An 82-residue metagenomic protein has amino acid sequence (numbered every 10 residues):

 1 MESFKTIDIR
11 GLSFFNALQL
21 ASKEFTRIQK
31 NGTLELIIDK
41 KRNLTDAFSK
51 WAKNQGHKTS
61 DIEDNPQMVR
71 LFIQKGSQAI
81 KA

Functional and structural regions predicted by a protein language model:
M1-K30: An N-terminal amphipathic alpha-helical segment
D8, D39, D46, D61-D64: Acidic-enriched, low-complexity/disordered segments with a strong bias for Aspartate over Glutamate
G11, Q19, R42, D64-Q67: Low-complexity, compositionally biased segments
S13, R42, S77-A79: Residues that cap or initiate secondary-structure elements
N16-R27, K41-H57: Amphipathic alpha-helical interaction surfaces in cytosolic regulatory modules
L34-I38: Glycine-rich repeat segments that build the extracellular carbohydrate-interaction surface of secreted and virion
W51, K58-A82: C-terminal edge-of-domain segments
